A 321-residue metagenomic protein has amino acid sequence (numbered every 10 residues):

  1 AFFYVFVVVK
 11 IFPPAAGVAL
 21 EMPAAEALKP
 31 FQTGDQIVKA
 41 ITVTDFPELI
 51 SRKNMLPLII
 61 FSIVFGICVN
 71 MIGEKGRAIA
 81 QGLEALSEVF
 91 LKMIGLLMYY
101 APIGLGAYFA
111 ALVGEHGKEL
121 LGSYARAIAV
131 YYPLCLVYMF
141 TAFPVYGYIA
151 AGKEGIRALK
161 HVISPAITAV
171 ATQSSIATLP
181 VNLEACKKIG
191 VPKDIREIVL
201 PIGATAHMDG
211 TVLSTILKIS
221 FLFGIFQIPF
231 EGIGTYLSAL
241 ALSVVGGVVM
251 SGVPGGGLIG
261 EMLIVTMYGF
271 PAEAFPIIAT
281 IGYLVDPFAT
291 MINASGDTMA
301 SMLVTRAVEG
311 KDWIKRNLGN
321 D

Functional and structural regions predicted by a protein language model:
A1, S87, A125-A142, H161-A166 (+2 more regions): Small-residue-enriched core segments of transmembrane alpha-helices in multipass membrane transport and channel
F3-I156, N317-D321: Signature of multi-pass transmembrane helix bundles
F6, I63-I67, G104-A111, F143-P144 (+8 more regions): Transmembrane alpha-helix boundary and packing residues in multipass membrane permease domains and related
G34-D35, K53-P57, G95-M98, P133-L134 (+6 more regions): Membrane-interfacial loop-to-helix junctions in multi-pass transporters
E48, Q81-L96, S123, K160-T168 (+3 more regions): Short amphipathic alpha-helical coupling elements at transmembrane boundaries
A101-G104, S174-N182, V212-L217, S251-E261 (+1 more regions): Transmembrane helix boundary and interhelical junction motifs in multipass membrane proteins
S164-G247, S301, I314-D321: Helix-loop-helix junctions within the multi-pass membrane cores of secondary transporters/permeases
I281-W313: Membrane-helix cytosolic exit motif
